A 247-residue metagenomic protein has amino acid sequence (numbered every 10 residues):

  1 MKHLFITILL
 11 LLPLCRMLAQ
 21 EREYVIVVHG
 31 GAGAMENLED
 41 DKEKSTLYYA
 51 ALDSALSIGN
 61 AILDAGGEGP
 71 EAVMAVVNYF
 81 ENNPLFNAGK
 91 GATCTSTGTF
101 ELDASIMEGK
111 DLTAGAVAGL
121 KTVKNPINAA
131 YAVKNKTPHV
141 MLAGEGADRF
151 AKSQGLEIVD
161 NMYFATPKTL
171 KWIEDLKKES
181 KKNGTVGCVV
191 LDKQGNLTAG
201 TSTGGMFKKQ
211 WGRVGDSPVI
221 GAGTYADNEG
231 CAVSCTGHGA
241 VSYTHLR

Functional and structural regions predicted by a protein language model:
M1-R22: Bacterial Sec-dependent N-terminal signal peptides
R22-A61, A65-T185, Q194: Noncatalytic scaffold domains of N-terminal-nucleophile
S180-K208: Internal active-site segments that recognize and position negatively charged phosphoryl groups and nucleotide moieties
M206-V219: A short, polar/charged loop-to-alpha-helix boundary motif
I220-T224: Short, surface-exposed beta-strand/loop micro-motifs that present aromatic residues
V233-C235: Long, N-terminal intrinsically disordered regulatory "head" regions of very large eukaryotic scaffold/tether proteins
H238-G239: Glycine- and Gly-Pro-enriched alpha-helical subdomains that act as flexible, kink-prone "lid/hinge" or packing modules
T244-H245: Conserved small/polar residues in nucleotide/adenosyl-binding loops
